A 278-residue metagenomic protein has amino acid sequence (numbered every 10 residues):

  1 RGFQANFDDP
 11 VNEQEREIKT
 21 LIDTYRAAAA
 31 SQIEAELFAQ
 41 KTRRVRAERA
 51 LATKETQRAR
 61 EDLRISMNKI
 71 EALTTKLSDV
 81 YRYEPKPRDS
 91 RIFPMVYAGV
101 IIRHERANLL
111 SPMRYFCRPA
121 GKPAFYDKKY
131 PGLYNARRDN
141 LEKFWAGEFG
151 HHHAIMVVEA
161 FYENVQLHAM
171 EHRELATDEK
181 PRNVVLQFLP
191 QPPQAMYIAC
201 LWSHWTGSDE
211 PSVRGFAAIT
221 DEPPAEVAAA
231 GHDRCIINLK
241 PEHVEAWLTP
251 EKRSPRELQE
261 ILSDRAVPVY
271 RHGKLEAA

Functional and structural regions predicted by a protein language model:
R1-A278: Short linear sequence motif anchored by a di-proline
